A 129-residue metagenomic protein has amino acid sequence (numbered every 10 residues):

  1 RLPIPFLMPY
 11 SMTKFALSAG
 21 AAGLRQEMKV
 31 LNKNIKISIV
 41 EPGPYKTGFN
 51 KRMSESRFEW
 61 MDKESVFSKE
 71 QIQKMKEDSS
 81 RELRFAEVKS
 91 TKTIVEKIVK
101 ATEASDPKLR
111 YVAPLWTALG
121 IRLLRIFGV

Functional and structural regions predicted by a protein language model:
R1, S18: Active-site pre-Tyr helix/loop in NAD(P)-dependent dehydrogenases
L2, G23-K36: Active-site-adjacent segment of SDR/Rossmann-fold oxidoreductases
I4-M8: Active-site loop immediately N-terminal to the catalytic Tyr-X3-Lys motif of short-chain dehydrogenase/reductase
S11, S54-S56, G128: Short secondary-structure boundary/capping segments
T13-A16: Active-site helix of classical SDR
V30-K108: SDR active-site lid
R110-G120: Short-chain dehydrogenase/reductase
